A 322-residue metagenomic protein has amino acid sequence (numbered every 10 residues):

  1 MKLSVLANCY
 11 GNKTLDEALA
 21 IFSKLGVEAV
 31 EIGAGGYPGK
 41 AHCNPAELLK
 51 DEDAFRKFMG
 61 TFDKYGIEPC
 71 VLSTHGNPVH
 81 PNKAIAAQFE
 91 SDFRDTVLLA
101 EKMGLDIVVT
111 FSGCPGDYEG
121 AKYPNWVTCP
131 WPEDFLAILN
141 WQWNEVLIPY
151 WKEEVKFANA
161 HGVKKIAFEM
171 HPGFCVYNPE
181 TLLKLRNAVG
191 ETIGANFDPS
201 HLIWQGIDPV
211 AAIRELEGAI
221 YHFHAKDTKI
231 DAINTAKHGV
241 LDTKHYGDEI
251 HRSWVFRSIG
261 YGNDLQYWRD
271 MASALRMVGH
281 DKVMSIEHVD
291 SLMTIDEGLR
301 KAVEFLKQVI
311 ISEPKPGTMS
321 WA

Functional and structural regions predicted by a protein language model:
K2-L3, S23, A29-V30, L72 (+3 more regions): Acidic/histidine-rich catalytic cores of soluble enzymes
L6-Y10, G33-Y37, T74-N77, G113-P115 (+4 more regions): Active-site beta-loop-alpha junctions enriched in small/polar residues
E17, I21, R56-Y65, P78-G194 (+2 more regions): Active-site acidic/histidine proton-transfer and metal-coordination neighborhood in alpha/beta enzyme cores
A18-P38, G104: Catalytic domains of carbohydrate-active enzymes, especially glycoside hydrolases
I32-K57, G113-E119: Glycine-rich, proline-tolerant flexible connector loops at the mouths of alpha/beta enzymes
P45-L49, G116-W131, T235-H245: Aromatic- and acidic-residue-enriched segments that line the glycan-binding/catalytic groove of carbohydrate-active
N263-M277: A short, acidic, amphipathic alpha-helical segment used as a generic capping/interface helix at domain edges
I295-K315: C-terminal helical cap(s) of enzyme catalytic domains, especially alpha/beta-barrels
